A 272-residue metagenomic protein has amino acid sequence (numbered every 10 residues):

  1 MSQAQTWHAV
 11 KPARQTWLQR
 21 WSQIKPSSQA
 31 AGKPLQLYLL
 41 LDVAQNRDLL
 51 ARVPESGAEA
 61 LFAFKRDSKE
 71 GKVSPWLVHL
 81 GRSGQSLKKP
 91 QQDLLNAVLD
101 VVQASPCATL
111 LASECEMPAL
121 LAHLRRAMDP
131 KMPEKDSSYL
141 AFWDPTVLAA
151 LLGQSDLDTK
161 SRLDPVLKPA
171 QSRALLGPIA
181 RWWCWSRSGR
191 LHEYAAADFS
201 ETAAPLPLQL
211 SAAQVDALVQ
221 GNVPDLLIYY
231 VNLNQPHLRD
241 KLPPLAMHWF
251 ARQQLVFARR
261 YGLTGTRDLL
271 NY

Functional and structural regions predicted by a protein language model:
M1-K72, L77-V78, R82-Q85, Q92-D93 (+1 more regions): A contiguous, surface-oriented mixed alpha/beta subdomain in the mid-to-C-terminal portion of proteins that forms
P90-V98: Short, charged beta->alpha transition segments
